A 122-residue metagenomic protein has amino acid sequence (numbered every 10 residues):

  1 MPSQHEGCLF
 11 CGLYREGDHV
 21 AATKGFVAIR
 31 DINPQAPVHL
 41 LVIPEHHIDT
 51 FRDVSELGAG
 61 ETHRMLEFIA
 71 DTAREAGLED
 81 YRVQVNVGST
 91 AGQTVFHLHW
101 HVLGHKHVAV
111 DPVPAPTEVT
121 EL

Functional and structural regions predicted by a protein language model:
M1-L122: HIT superfamily nucleotide-processing domains
